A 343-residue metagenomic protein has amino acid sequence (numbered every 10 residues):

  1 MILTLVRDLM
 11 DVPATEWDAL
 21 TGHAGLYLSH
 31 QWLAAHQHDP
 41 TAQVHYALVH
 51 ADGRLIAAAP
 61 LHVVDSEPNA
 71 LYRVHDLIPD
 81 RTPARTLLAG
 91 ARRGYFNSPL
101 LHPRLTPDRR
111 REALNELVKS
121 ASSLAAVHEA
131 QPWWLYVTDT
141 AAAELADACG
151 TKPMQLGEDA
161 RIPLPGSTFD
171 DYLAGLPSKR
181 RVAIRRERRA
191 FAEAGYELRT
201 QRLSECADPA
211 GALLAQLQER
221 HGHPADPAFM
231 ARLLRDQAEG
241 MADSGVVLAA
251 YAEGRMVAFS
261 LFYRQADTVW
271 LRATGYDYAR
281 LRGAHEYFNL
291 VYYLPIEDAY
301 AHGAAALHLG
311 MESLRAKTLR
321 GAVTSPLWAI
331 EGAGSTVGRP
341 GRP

Functional and structural regions predicted by a protein language model:
I2-L77, E129-A284: A conserved beta-strand-loop-helix scaffold within acyl/acetyltransferase catalytic domains
Q43-V44, D65-P153, T268-T324, A329: Acyl-donor binding region in acyl/amide transferases
R93, R104, A174-R181, A329 (+1 more regions): Short capping/connector residues at structural and topological boundaries
L117, F191, Y287-F288, G341-P343: Generic hydrophobic, helix-prone segments enriched in Leu/Val/Ile
M154-R161, T324-T336: Conserved catalytic-core motifs of GNAT/GCN5-like acyltransferases
P165, A333-P343: C-terminal "cap" of GNAT-fold acetyltransferases
R180-A183, L307, L319, S335: A general structural signal for short secondary-structure boundary/capping elements
